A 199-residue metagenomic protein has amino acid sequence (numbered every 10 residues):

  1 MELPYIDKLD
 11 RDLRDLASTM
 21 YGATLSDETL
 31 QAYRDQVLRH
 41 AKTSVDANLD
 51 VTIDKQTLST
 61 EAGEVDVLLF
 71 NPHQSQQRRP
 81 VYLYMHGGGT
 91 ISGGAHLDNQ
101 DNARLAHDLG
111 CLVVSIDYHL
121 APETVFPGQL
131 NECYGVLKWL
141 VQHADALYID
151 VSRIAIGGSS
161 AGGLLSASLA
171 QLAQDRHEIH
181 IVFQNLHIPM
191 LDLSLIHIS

Functional and structural regions predicted by a protein language model:
M1-P72: A glycine/proline-hinged amphipathic helix-loop "lid/cap" segment that gates access to hydrophobic ligand pockets
R78-G87: Short beta-strand element of the alpha/beta-hydrolase
H96-V114: Short amphipathic alpha-helix adjacent to the substrate-entry channel of hydrolases
Y118, N185-L193: Active-site nucleophile loop of the alpha/beta-hydrolase fold
V125-A144: Alpha/beta-hydrolase active-site loop
V141-A155: Gly/Ser-rich "nucleophile elbow"/oxyanion-hole loop immediately N-terminal to the catalytic nucleophile in hydrolases
G163-D175: Short glycine-enriched nucleophile-adjacent loop and the immediately C-terminal alpha-helix near the catalytic center
I196-I198: Conserved small/polar residues in nucleotide/adenosyl-binding loops
